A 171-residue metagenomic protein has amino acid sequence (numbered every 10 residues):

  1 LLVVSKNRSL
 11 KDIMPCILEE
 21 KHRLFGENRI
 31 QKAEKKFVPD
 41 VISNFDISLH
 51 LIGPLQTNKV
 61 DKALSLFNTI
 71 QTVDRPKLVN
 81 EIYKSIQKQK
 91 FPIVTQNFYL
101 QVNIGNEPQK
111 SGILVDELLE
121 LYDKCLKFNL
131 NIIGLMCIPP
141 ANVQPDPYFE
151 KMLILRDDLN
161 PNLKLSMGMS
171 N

Functional and structural regions predicted by a protein language model:
L1-N171: Conserved alpha/beta-domain cores
